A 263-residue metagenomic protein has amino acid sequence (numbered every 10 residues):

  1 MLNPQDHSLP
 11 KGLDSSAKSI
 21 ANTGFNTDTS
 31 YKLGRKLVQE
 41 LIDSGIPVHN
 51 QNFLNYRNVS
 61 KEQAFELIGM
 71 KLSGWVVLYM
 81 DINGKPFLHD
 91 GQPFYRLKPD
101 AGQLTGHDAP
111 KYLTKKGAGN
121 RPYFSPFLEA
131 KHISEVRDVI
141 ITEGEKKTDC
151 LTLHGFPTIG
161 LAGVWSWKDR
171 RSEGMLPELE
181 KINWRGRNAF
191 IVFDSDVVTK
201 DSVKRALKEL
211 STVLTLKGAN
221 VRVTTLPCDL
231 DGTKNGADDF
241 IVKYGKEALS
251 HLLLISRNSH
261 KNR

Functional and structural regions predicted by a protein language model:
M1-F53, S134-V139, E145-R263: TOPRIM fold recognition
L13-S16, Q63-N188, V203: Phosphate-handling DNA/RNA-contact segment within nucleic-acid enzymes
K32-P86: Hydrophobic alpha-helical membrane-insertion signals
